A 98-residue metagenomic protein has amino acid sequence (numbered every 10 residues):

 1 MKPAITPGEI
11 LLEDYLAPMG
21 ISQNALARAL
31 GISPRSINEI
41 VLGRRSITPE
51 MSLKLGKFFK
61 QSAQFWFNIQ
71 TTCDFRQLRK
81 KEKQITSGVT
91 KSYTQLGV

Functional and structural regions predicted by a protein language model:
M1-I21, N68: A short, Lys/Arg-rich alpha-helix, primarily the initiator
N24-A27, L55: Short alpha-helical "recognition helix" segments of helix-turn-helix
G31-I47: Recognition helix of helix-turn-helix/homeodomain-like DNA-binding domains that insert into the DNA major groove
R44-K57: Short, basic-rich loop-to-helix N-cap that marks the start of a DNA-contacting helix
F67-V98: Short, charged recognition helix plus adjacent turn of helix-turn-helix-like nucleic-acid-binding domains
